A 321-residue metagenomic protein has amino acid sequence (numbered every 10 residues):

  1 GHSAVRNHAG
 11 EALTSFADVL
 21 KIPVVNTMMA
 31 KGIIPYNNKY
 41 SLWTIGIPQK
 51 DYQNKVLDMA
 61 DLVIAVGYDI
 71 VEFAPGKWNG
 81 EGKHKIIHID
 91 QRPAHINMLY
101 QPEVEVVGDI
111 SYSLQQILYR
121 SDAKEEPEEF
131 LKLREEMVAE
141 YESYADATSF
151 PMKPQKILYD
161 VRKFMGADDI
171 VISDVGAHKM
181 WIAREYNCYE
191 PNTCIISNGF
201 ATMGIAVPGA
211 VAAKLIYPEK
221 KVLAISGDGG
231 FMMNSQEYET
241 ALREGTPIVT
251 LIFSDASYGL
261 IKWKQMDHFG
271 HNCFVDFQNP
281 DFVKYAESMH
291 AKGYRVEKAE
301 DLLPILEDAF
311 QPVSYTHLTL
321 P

Functional and structural regions predicted by a protein language model:
G1-P23, L158-I170: A short, flexible N-terminal coil/short beta segment enriched in small residues
H2-V5, A30, Y68-V71, G176-H178 (+3 more regions): Short glycine-rich anion-binding loops that position phosphate/pyrophosphate groups of nucleotides and phosphorylated
S3-H8, M152, G230-M233: Active-site glycine- and acidic-residue-rich loops that bind and position anionic ligands or nucleotide-like cofactors
G10, M59, I96-L99, E105-V107 (+2 more regions): Thiamine diphosphate
P23-M28, I87-D90, T250-I252: Short internal beta-strands
A30-L133, P280, L306: Glycine-rich, acidic loop regions that bind phosphate or pyrophosphate groups
E135-A213, E219: Active-site diphosphate/adenylate-binding microenvironment
T316-P321: Conserved small/polar residues in nucleotide/adenosyl-binding loops
